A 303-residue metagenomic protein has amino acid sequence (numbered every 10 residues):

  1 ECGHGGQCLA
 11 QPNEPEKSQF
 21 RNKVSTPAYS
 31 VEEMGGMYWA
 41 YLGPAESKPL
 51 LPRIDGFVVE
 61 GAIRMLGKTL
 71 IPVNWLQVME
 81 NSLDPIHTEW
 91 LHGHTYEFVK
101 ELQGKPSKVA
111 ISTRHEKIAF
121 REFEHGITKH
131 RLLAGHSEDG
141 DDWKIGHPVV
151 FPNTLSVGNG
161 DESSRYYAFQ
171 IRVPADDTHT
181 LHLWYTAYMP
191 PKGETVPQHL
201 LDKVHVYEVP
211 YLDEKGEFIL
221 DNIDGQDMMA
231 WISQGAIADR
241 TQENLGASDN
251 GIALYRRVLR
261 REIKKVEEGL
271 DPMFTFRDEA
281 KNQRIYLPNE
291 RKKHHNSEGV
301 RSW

Functional and structural regions predicted by a protein language model:
E1-P44: Active-site-proximal cofactor/substrate-binding loop regions of enzyme domains
W39, P44-W303: C-terminal catalytic domain of Rieske-type non-heme iron oxygenases
